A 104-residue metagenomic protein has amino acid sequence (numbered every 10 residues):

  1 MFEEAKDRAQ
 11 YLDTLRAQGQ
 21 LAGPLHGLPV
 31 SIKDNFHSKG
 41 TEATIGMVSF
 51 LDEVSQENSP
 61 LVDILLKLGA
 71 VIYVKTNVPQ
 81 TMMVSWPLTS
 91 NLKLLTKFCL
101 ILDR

Functional and structural regions predicted by a protein language model:
M1-R104: Gly/Ser-rich catalytic/binding loops embedded in alpha/beta enzyme cores
